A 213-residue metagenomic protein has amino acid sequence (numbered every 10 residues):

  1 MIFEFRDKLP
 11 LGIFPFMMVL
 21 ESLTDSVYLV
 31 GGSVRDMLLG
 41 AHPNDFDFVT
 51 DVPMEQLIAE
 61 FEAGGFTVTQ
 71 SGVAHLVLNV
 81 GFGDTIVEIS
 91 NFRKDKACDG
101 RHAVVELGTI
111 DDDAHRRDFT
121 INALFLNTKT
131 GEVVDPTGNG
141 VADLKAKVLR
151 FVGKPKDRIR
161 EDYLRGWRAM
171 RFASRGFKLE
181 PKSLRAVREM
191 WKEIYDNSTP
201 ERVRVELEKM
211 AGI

Functional and structural regions predicted by a protein language model:
M1-I213: Catalytic cores of the polymerase beta-like nucleotidyltransferase superfamily and closely associated nucleotide
